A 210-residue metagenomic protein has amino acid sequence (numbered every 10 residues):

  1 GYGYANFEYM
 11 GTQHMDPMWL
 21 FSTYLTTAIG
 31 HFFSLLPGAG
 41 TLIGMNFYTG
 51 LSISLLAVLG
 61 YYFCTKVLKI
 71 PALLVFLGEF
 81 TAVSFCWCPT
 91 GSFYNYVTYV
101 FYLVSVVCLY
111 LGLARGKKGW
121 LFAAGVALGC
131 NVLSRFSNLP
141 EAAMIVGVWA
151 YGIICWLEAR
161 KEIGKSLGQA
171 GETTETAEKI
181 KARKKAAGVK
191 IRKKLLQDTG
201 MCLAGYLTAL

Functional and structural regions predicted by a protein language model:
G1-E8, P17-F33, A39-G40: Extracytoplasmic catalytic/substrate-binding loops of multi-pass membrane glycan-assembly enzymes
F47-K69: Transmembrane-helix motifs of polytopic, lipid-linked glycan transferases
L56-C64, F101-L113, V126-A127, A143-W156: Transmembrane alpha-helical segments
L74-F85: Transmembrane and membrane-interface helices of multi-pass, inner-membrane envelope-modifying transferases
C86, C108, W120-N138, A142-G147 (+1 more regions): Membrane-interface alpha helices of multi-pass inner-membrane proteins
T90-Y99: Short acidic/glycine- and proline-prone juxtamembrane loop motifs at membrane-interface regions of multi-pass membrane
V104-N131, K165, R192-L203: Short hydrophobic alpha-helices at membrane interfaces in multi-pass membrane enzymes
C108, E141-L207: Perimembrane helix-loop-helix junctions
